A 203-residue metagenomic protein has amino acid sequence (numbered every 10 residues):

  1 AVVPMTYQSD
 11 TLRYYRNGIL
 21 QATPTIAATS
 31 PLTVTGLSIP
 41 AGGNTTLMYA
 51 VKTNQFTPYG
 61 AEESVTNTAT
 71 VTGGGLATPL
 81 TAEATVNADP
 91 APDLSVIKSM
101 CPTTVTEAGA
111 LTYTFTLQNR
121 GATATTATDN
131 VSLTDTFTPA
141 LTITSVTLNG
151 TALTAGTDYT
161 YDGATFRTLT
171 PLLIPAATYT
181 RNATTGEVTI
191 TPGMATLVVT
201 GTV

Functional and structural regions predicted by a protein language model:
A1-V203: Exported/extracytosolic protein signature
